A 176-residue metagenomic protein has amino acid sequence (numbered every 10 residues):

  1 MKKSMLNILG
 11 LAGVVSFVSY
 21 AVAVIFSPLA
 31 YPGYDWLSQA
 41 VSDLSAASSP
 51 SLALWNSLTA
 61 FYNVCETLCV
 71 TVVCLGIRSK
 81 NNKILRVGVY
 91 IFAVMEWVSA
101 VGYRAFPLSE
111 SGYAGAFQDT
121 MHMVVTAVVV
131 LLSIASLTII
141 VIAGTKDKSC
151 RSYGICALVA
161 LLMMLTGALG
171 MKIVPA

Functional and structural regions predicted by a protein language model:
K3-Y34, Q39-A40, L44, S48-A176: Hydrophobic, aromatic-enriched alpha-helical segments typical of multi-pass transmembrane helices
